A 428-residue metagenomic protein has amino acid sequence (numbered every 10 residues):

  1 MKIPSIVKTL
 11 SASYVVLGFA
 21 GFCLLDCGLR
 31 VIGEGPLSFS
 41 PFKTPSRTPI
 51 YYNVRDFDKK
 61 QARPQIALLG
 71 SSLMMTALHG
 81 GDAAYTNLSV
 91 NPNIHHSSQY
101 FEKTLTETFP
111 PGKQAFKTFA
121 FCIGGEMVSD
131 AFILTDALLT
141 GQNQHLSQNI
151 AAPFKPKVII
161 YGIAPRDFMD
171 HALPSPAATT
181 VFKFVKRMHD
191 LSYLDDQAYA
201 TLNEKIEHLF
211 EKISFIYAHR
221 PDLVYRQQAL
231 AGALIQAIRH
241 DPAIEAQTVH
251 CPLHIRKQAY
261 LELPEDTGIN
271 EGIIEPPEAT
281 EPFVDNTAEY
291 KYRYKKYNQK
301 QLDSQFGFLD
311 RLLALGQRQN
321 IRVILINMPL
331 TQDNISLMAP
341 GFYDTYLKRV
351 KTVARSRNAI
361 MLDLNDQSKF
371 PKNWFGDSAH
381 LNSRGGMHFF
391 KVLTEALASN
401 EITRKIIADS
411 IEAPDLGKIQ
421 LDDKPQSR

Functional and structural regions predicted by a protein language model:
M1-Q65, H79-G80, D409-R428: N-terminal secretory targeting modules
S13-F22, Q301-S378: Extended hydrophobic/aromatic segments used for targeting, binding, or gating
R63-P64, Q114-F116, F154-V158, Q317-I324 (+1 more regions): Loop/turn elements at helix/coil->beta-strand transitions in domains of secreted/extracellular proteins
I66-G70: Short hydrophobic beta-strand that contains or immediately precedes a catalytic carboxylate
L73-L194: Membrane-embedded segments
H96, Y100, D130-I133, A137 (+8 more regions): Extracytoplasmic/secreted proteins, especially bacterial periplasmic and envelope-associated proteins
I163, A172-Q319, S410-R428: Secreted/periplasmic serine-hydrolase-like ester/acetyl group-modifying domain
D377-K424: Histidine-centered active-site loop/cap adjacent to the catalytic His in serine esterases/O-acetyl transfer systems
